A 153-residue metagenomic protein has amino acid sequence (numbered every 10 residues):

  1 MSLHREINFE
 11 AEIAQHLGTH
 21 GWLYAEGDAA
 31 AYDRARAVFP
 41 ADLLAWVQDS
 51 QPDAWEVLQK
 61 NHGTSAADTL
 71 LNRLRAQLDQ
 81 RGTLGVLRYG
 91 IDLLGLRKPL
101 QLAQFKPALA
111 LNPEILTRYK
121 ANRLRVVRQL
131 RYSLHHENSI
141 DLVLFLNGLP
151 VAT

Functional and structural regions predicted by a protein language model:
M1-T153: An alpha-helical interface "stripe"
